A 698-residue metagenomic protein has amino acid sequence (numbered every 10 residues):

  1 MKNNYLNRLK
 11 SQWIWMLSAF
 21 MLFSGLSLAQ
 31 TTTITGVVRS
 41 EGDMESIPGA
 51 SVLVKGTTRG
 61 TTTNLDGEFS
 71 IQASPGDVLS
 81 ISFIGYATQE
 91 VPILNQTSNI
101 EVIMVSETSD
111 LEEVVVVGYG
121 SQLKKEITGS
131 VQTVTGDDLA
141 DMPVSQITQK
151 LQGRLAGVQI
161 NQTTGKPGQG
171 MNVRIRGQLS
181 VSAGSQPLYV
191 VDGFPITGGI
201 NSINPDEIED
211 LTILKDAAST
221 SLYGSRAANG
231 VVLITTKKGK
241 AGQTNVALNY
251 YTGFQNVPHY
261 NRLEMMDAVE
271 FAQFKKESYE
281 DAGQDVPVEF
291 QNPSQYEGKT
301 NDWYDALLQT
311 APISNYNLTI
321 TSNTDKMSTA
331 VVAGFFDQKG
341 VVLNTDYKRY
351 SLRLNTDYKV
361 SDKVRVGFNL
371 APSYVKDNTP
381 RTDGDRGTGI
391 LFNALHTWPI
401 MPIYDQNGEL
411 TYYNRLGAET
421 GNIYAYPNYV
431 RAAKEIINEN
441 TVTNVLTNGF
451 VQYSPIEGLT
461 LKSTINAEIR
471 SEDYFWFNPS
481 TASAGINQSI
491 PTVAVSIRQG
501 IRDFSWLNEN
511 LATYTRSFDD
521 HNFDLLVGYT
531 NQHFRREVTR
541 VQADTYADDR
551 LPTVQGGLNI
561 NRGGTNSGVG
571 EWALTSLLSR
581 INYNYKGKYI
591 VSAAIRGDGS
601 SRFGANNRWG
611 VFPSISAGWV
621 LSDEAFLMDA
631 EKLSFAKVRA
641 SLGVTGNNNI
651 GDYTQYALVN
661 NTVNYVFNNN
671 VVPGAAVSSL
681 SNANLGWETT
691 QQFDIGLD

Functional and structural regions predicted by a protein language model:
M1-L17, F23-R353, Y358-G367, A371-S373 (+3 more regions): Short, small/polar-rich motifs associated with maturation and membrane association, primarily at protein termini
G49, I400-I403, S614: Hydrophobic residues in alpha-helical membrane-spanning segments
S121-I127, P293-E297, N422-Y426, S483-G485 (+1 more regions): Flexible hinge/switch segments at interdomain interfaces of large molecular machines
L139, S185-Q186, S314, R349 (+4 more regions): Extracellular/periplasmic, surface-exposed regions of secreted and cell-surface proteins
L151, Q488-S489: Intrinsically disordered, low-complexity regulatory/activation regions of eukaryotic proteins
P167, R381-R386, S480-T481, L627-L633: Short, glycine/acidic-rich hinge or "gate" loops at secondary-structure transitions that mediate conformational
N256-D285, S373-E419, W476, H533-R550 (+1 more regions): A surface-exposed, glycine/aromatic-enriched loop/edge motif typical of exported proteins
T379, A482-A484, S592: Core alpha/beta catalytic barrel or barrel-like domain that forms the active/cofactor pocket in diverse metabolic
